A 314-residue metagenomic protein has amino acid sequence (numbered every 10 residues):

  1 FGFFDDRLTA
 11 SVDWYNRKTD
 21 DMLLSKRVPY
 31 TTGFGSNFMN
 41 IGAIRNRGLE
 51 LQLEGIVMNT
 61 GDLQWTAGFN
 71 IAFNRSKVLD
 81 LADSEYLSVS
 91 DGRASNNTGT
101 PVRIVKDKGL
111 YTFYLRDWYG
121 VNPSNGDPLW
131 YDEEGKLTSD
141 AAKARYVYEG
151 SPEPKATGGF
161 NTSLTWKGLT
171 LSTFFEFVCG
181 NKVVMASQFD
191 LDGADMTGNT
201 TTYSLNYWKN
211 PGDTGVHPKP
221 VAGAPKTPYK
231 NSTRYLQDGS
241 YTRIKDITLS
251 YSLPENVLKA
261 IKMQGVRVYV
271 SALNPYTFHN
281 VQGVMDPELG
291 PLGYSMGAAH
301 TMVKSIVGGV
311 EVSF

Functional and structural regions predicted by a protein language model:
F1-F3, L8-N16, L49-V57, W65-F73 (+5 more regions): Membrane-embedded beta-strands that build the outer-membrane beta-barrel scaffold
F1-L8, S36-T60, D107-G109, S151-T157 (+1 more regions): Outer-membrane beta-barrel signature, preferentially recognizing the C-terminal barrel domain of Gram-negative
W14-N40, L79-D83, T277, L292: Surface-exposed extracellular loop regions of Gram-negative outer-membrane beta-barrel proteins, predominantly
M22-K26, W65, F73-D91, G180-W208 (+1 more regions): Outer-membrane beta-barrel and related beta-rich outer-membrane complex signature in Gram-negative bacteria
K26-S36, E134-A144, V221-T233, M285-L292: Flexible, solvent-exposed coil segments and beta strand-coil junctions, predominantly the extracellular/periplasmic
F38-G48, D91-S124, L205-D213, N231 (+1 more regions): C-terminal beta-signal and terminal closure region of outer-membrane beta-barrel proteins
M39, I56-P152, L273, N280: Conserved small-residue
V178-V268, A272-L273: Extracytoplasmic gating/loop element in the C-terminal half of outer-membrane beta-barrel translocons and assembly
